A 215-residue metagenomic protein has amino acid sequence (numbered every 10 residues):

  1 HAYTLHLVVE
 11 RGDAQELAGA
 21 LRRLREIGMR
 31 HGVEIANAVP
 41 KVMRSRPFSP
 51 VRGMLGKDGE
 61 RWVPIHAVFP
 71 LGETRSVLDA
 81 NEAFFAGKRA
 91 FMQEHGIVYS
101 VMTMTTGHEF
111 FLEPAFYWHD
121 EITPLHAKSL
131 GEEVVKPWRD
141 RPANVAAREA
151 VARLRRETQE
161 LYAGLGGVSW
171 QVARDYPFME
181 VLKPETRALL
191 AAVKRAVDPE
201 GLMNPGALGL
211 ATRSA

Functional and structural regions predicted by a protein language model:
A2-L5, L21-A215: Conserved glycine-rich FAD pyrophosphate-binding loop
G12-E16: Long hydrophobic segments that form regular secondary structure
